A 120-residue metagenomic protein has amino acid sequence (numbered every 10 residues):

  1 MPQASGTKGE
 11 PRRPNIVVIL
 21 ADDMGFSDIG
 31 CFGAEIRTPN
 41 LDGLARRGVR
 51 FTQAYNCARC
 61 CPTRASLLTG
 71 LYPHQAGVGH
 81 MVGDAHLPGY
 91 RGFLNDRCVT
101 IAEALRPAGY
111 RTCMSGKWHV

Functional and structural regions predicted by a protein language model:
M1-V120: Formylglycine-dependent sulfatase
